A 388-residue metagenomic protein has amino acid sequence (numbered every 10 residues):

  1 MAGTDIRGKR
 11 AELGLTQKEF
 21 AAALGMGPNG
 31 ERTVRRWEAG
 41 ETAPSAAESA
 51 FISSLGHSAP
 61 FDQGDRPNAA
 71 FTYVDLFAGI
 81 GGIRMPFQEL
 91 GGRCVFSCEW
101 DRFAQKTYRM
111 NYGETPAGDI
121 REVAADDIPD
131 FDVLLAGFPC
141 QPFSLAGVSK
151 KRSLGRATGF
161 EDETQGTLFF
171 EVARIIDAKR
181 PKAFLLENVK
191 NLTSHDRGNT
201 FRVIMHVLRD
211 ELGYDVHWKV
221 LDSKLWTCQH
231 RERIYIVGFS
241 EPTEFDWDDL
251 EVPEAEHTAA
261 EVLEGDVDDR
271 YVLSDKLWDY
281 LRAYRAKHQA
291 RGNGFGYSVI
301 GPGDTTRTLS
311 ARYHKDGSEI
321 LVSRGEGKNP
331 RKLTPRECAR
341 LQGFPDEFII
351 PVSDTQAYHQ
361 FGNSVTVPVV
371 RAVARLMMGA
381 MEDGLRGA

Functional and structural regions predicted by a protein language model:
M1-L13: A short, Lys/Arg-rich alpha-helix, primarily the initiator
T4, G118, G166-R174, R202 (+3 more regions): Short, contiguous clusters of charged residues that form electrostatic/catalytic patches at enzyme active sites, used
Q17-F20, M26, E31-R32, P60 (+1 more regions): C-terminal target-recognition/interaction regions appended to catalytic cores
G25-A43: Recognition helix of helix-turn-helix/homeodomain-like DNA-binding domains that insert into the DNA major groove
E41-Q63: DNA major-groove recognition helix of helix-turn-helix/homeodomain DNA-binding modules
A59-R180, K190-L192, N199: Core alpha/beta nucleotide-donor-binding catalytic domains of modification enzymes
G79, Y108, L134-G137, V172 (+7 more regions): Conserved small-residue
V123-V133, L145-T308, R312-H314: Class I S-adenosyl-L-methionine
